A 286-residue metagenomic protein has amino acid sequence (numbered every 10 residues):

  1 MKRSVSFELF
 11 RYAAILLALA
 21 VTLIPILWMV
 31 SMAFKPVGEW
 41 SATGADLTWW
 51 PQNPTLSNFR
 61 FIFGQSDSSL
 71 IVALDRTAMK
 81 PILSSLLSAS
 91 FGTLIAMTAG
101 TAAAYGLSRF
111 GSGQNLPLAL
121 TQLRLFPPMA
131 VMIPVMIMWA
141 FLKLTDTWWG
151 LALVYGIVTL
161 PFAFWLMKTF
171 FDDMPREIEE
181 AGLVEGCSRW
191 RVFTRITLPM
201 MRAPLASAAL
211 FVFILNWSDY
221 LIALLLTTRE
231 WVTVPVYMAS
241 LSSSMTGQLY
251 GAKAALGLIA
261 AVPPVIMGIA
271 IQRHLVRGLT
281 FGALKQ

Functional and structural regions predicted by a protein language model:
M1-Q286: A hydrophobic, multi-pass inner-membrane permease signature
